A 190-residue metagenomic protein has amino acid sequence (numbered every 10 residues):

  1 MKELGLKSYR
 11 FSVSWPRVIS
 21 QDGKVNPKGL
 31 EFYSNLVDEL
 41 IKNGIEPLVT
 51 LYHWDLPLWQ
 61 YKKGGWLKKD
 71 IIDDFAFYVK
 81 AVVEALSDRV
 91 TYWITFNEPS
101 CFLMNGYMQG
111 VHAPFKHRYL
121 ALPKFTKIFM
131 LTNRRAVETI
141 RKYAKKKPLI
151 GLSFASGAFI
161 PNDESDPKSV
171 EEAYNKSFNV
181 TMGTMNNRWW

Functional and structural regions predicted by a protein language model:
K2-K7, P16-W190: Non-catalytic scaffold segments within catalytic domains of secreted glycoside hydrolases
